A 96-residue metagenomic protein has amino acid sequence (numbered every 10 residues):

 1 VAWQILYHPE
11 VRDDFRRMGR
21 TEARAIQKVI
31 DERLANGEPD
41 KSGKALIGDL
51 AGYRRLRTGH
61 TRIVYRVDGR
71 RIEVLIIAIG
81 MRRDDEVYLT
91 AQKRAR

Functional and structural regions predicted by a protein language model:
V1-A2, A45: Basic nucleic-acid-binding interfaces
A2-Q4, D13, R17, R24 (+2 more regions): Enriched for short, Lys/Arg-rich terminal
D31-R57: A short, surface-exposed loop/turn module that caps and links secondary-structure elements
